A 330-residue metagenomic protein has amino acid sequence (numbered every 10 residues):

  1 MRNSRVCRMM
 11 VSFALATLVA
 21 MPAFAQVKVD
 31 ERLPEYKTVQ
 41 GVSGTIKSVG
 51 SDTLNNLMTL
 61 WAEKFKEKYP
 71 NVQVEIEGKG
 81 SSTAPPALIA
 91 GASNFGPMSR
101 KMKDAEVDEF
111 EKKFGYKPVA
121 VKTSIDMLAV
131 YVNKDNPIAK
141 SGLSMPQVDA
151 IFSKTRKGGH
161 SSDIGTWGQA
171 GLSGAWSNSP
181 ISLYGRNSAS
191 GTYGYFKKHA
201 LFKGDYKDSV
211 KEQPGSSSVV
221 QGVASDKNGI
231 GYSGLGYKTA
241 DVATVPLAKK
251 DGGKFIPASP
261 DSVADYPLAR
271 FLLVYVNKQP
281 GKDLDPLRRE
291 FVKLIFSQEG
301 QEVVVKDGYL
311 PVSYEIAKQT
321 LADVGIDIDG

Functional and structural regions predicted by a protein language model:
M1-C7: N-terminal secretory signal peptides that target proteins for export/translocation
S4, S12-F13, F24: Absolute N-terminal positional cue centered near the fourth residue
R5, A20-P22, G325: Short, flexible coil/linker elements and helix-boundary hinge sites characteristic of intrinsically disordered
M10-A20: Bacterial N-terminal signal peptides
A25-G330: Flexible loop/hinge segments at secondary-structure junctions
